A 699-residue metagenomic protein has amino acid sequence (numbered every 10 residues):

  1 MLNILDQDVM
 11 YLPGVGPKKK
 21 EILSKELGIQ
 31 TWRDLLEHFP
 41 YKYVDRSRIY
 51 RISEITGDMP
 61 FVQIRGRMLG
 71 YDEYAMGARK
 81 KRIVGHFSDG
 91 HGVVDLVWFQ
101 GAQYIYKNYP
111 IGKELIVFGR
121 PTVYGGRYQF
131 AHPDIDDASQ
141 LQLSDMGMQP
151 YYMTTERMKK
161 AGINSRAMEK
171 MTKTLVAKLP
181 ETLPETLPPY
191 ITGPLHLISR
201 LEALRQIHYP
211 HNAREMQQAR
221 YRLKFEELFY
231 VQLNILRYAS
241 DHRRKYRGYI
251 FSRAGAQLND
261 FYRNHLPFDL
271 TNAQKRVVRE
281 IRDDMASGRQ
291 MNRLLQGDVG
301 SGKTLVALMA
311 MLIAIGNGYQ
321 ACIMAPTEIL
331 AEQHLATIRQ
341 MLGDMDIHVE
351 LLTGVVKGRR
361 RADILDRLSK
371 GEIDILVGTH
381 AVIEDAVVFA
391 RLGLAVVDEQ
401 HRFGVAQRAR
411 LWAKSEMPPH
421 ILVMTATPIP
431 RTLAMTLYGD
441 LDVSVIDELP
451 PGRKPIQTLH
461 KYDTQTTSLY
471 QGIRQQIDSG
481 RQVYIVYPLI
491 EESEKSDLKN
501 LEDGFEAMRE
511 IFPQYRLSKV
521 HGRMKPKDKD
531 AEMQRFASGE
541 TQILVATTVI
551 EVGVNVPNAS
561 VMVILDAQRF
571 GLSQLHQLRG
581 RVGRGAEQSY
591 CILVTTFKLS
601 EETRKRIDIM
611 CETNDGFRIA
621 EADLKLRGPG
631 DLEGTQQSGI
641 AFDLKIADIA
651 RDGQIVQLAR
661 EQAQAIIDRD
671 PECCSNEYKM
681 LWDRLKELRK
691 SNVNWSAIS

Functional and structural regions predicted by a protein language model:
H38-L69: OB-fold nucleic-acid-binding modules
R67, R120-P121, N234, A567 (+1 more regions): Short, surface-exposed secondary-structure boundary micro-motifs
Y74-H265: Upstream accessory/linker segments immediately N-terminal to the RecA-like ATPase cores of bacterial MutS and a subset
G248-Q257, D447-P450, G585, E633-S638: Flexible hinge/switch segments at interdomain interfaces of large molecular machines
R276-R279, Q290-D608, E672: Inter-lobe coupling/hinge segments of SF2-like helicase ATPases
Q514, M533-I543, I550-P557, M562-L565 (+4 more regions): Accessory helical-bundle/CTD segments and flexible terminal tails appended to RecA-like ATPase motors
